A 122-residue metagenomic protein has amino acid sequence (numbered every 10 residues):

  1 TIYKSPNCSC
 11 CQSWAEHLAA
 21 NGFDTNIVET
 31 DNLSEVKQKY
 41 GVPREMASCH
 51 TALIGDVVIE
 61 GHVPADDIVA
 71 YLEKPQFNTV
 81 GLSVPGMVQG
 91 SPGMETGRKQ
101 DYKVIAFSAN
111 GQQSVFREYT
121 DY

Functional and structural regions predicted by a protein language model:
T1, F23-N26, V58: Short, flexible active-site loop motifs that bind/organize anionic cofactors or intermediates
T1-A15, A19-N21: Local sequence-structure signature of Cys/Sec-based thiol-disulfide redox active-site neighborhoods
P6-N7, N26, G41: Charged, low-complexity surface patches
N7, W14, E29-N32, P64 (+1 more regions): Stable alpha-helical elements in mature extracytoplasmic
A15-E35: Conserved helix-turn-beta segment immediately C-terminal to the redox Cys motif in thioredoxin-like folds
K39, E45-Y122: Thiol/selenol-based redox catalytic cores and closely related redox-interacting motifs
